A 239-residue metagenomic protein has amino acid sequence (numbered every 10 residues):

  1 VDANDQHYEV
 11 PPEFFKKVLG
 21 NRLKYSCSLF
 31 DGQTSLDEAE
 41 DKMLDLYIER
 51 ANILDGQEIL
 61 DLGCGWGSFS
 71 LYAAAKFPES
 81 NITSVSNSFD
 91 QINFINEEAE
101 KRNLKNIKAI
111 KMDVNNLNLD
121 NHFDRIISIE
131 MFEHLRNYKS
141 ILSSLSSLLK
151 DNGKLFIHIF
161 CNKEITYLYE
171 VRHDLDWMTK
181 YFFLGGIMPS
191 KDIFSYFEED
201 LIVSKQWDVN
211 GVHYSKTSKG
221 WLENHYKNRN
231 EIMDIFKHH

Functional and structural regions predicted by a protein language model:
V1-R50: Conserved Class I S-adenosyl-L-methionine-dependent methyltransferase catalytic core
G56-G65: Conserved class I S-adenosyl-L-methionine
W66-P78: Conserved SAM-binding loop of SAM-dependent methyltransferases across substrates and taxa, primarily the Class I
N81-S86: Conserved SAM-binding motif I beta-strand of class I
R102-V114: Conserved SAM-binding strand-loop segment of SAM-dependent methyltransferases
N115-I126: A short acidic, Gly/Pro-enriched loop at the edge of an enzyme's catalytic core that lines a small-molecule cofactor
K139-K154: A short glycine-rich, Lys/Arg-flanked "PGG" loop and its adjoining helix->strand segment in the class I
C161, Y167-H239: Substrate-binding/catalytic lobe of Class I Rossmann-like enzymes that use SAM or dcSAM, i.e., the mid-to-C-terminal
